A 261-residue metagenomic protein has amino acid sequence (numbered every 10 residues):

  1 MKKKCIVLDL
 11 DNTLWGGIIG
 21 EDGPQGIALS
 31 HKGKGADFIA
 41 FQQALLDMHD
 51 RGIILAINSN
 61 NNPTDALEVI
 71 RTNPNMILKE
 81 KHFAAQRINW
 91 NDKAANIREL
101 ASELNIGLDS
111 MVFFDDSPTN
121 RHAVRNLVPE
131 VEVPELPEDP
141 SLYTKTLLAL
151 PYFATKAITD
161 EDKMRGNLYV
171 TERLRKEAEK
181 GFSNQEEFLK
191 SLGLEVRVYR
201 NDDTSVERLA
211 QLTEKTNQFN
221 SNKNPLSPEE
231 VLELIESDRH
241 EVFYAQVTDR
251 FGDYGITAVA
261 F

Functional and structural regions predicted by a protein language model:
M1-Y169, R173-F261: Catalytic cores of nucleotide-enabled group-transfer and carboxylate-activating enzymes in metabolic and assembly-line
